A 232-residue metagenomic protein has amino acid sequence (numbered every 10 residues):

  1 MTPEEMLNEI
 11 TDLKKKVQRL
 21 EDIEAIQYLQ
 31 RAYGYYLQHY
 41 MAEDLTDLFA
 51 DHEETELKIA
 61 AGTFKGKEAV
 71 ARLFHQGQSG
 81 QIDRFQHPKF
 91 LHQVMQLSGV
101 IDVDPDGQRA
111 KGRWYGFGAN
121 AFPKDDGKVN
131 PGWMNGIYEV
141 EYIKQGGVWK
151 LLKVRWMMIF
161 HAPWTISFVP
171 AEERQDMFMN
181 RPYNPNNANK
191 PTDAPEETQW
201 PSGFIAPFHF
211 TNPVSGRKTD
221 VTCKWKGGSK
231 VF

Functional and structural regions predicted by a protein language model:
M1-Q27, Q145-F232: Terminal "cap-and-tail" regions of soluble proteins that handle hydrophobic small molecules
D22-Q38: Short, aromatic-enriched amphipathic alpha-helices that serve as compact interaction elements
E24, F90-H92, P131-W133: Transmembrane beta-barrel outer-membrane domains
A42-G118: A solvent-exposed, acidic/Ser-Thr-rich amphipathic alpha-helical stretch
L97-I101, I137-I143: Hydrophobic/aromatic beta-strand elements that line small-molecule binding cavities or substrate pockets in beta-rich
G116-N120, Y142-K144: Beta-strand elements of well-folded, non-transmembrane domains
A119-G132, F160-P163: Short, cysteine-centered beta-strand-loop-beta hairpins and adjacent loop/turn segments enriched in charged/polar
G132-I137, M157: Conserved helix-adjacent loop modules within structured domains
